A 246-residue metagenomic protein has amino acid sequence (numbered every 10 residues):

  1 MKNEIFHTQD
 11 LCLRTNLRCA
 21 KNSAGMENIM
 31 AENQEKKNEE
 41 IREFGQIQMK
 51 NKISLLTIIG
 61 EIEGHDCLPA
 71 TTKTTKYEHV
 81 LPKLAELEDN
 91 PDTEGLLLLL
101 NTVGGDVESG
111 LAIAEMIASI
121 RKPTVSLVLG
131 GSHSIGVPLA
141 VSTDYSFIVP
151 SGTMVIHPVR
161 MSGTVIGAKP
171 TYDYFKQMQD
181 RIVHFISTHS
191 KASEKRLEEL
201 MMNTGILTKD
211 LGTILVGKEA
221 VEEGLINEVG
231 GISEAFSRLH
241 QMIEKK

Functional and structural regions predicted by a protein language model:
M1-V137, S142-K246: N-terminal organellar transit peptides
